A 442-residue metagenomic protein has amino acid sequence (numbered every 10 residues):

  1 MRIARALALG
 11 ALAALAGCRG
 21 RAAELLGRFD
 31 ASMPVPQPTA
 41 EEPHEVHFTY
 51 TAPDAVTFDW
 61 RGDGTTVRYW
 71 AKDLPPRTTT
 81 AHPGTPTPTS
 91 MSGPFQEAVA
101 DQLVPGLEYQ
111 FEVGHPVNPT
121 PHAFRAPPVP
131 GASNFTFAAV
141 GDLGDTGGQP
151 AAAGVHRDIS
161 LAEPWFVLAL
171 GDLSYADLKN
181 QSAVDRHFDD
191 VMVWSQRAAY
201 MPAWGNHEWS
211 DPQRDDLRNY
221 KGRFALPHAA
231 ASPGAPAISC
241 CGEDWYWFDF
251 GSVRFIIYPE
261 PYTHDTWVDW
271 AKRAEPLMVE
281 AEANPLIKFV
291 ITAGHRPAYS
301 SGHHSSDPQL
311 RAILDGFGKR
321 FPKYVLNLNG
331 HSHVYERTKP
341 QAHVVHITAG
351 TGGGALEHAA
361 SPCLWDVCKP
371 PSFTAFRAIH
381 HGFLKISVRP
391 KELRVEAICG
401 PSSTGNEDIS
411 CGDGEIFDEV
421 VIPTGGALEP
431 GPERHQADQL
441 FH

Functional and structural regions predicted by a protein language model:
M1-L7: Bacterial N-terminal signal peptides that target proteins for export
A8-A14: Bacterial N-terminal signal peptides
C18-A139, L161, I379-H380, K385-H442: Acidic, histidine-bearing metal-coordination/catalytic regions of metal-dependent phosphoesterases
W60, Y109, D142, V167 (+7 more regions): Divalent metal-coordination and catalytic microenvironments
P75-F95, F137-A153, A176-D177, H228-P236 (+4 more regions): Acidic/histidine-rich helix-loop elements that form or flank divalent-metal/phosphate-binding sites at the catalytic
P94-V99, E108-R125, Q181, D185-L286 (+6 more regions): Extended active-site neighborhood of metal-dependent phosphoesterases/phosphodiesterases
P119-D177: An acidic-aromatic substrate-binding cleft motif
L170-S174, A281-H303: Short acidic, glycine-rich surface-loop motifs adjacent to enzyme active sites
